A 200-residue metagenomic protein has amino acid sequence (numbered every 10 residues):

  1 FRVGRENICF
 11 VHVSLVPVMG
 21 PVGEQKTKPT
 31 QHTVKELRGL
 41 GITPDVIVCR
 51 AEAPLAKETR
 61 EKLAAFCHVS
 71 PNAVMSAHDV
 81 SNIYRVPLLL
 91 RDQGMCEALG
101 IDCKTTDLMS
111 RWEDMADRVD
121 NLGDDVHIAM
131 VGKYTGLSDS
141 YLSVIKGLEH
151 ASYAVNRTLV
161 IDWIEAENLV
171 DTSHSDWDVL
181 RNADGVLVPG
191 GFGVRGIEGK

Functional and structural regions predicted by a protein language model:
F1-K200: N-terminal beta1-alpha1 cap of cysteine-dependent amidohydrolase-like domains
